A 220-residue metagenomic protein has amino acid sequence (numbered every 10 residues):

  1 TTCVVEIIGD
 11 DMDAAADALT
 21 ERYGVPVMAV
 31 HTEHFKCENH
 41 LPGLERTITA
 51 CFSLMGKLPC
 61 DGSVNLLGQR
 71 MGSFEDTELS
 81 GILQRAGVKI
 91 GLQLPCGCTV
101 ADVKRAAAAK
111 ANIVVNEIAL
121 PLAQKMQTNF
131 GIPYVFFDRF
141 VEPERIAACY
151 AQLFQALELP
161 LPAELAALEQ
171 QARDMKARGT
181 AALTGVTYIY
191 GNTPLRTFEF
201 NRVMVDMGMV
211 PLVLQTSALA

Functional and structural regions predicted by a protein language model:
T1-A220: An N-terminal assembly and electron-transfer interface module characteristic of large anaerobic redox and radical
